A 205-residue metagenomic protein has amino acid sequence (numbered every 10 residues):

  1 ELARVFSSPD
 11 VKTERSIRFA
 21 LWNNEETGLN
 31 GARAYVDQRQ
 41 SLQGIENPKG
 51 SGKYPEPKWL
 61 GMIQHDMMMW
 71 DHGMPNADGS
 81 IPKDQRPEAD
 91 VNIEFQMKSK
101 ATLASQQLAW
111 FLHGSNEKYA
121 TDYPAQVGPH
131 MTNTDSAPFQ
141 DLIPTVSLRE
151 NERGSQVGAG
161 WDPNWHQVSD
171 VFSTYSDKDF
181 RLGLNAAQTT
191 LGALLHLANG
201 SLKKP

Functional and structural regions predicted by a protein language model:
E1, V5, Q107-S115, P138 (+1 more regions): Amphipathic alpha-helical segments that form well-ordered structural scaffolds and often line/cohere around active
E1-N30, T190: Alpha-helical metal-binding/catalytic segments enriched in His/Glu/Asp
F6, D10, R39, Q43 (+2 more regions): A generic secondary-structure signal for well-formed alpha-helical elements
S8-T13, K118-Y123, H196-P205: Surface-exposed helix-capping loop/turn segments at secondary-structure junctions
V11-R15, G28, Y54-P57, P138-L142: Extracellular/periplasmic catalytic domains that process cell-envelope and extracellular macromolecules
A20, G61-I63, P144-L148: Hydrophobic/aromatic beta-strand patches that form the interior of the parallel beta-sheet core in alpha/beta enzyme
W22-D135: Metal-dependent peptidase/peptidase-like ectodomains
G73-A89, E94, Q126-P205: Active-site-adjacent mobile loop/cap segments within catalytic or ligand-binding domains
